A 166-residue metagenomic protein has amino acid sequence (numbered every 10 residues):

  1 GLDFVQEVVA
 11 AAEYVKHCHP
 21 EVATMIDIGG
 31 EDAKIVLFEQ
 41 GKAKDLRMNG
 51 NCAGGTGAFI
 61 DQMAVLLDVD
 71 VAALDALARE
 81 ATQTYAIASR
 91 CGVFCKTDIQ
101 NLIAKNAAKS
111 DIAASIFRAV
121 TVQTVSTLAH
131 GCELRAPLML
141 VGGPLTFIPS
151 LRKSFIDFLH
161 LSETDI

Functional and structural regions predicted by a protein language model:
G1-A10, I26-G30, M48-G55, S115-F117 (+2 more regions): Active-site nucleophile and cofactor-binding loops and adjacent substrate-binding regions of central metabolic enzymes
G1-I26, K34-G41, V125, A129-H130: Conserved phosphate-binding catalytic cores of ATP/NTP-utilizing and phosphoryl-transfer enzymes
V8-V9, G30-V36, D45, T56 (+2 more regions): Short glycine/serine/threonine-rich phosphate/pyrophosphate-binding segments that cradle anionic phosphate groups
G29-E39, R90-T97, T146-L161: Acidic-glycine-rich active-site phosphate/pyrophosphate-binding loop
Q40-Q83: Glycine-rich phosphate-binding loop plus the immediately following alpha-helix
C95-L128: Adenine-nucleotide phosphate-binding core of ATP-dependent small-molecule kinases
A129-F158, I166: Glycine-rich phosphate-binding loops at beta-strand->alpha-helix junctions
